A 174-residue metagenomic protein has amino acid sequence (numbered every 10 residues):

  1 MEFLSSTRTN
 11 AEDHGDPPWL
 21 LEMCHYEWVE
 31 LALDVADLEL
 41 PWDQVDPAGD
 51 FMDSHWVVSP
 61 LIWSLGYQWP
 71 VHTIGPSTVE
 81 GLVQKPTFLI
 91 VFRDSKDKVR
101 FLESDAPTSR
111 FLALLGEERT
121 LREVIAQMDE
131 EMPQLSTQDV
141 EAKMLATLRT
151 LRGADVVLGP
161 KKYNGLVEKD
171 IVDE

Functional and structural regions predicted by a protein language model:
M1-P47, D97-E174: Long, charge-rich, low-complexity alpha-helical segments
E30-E80: A glycine-rich beta-turn/hairpin centered on an aromatic-Pro dipeptide
P60-E117: Low-complexity, glycine/alanine/valine/leucine- and proline-rich hydrophobic stretches
